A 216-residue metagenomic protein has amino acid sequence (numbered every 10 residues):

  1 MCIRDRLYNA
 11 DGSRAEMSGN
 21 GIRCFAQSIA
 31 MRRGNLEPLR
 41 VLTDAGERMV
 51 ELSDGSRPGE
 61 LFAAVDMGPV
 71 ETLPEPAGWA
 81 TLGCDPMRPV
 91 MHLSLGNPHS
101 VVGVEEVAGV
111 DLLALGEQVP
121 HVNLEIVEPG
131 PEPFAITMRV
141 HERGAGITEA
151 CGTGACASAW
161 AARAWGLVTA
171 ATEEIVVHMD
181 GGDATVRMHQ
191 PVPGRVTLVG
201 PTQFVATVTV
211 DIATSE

Functional and structural regions predicted by a protein language model:
R4-M17, I22-A150, A157-E216: Active-site proximal loop and beta-alpha junction motif in alpha/beta enzyme cores
